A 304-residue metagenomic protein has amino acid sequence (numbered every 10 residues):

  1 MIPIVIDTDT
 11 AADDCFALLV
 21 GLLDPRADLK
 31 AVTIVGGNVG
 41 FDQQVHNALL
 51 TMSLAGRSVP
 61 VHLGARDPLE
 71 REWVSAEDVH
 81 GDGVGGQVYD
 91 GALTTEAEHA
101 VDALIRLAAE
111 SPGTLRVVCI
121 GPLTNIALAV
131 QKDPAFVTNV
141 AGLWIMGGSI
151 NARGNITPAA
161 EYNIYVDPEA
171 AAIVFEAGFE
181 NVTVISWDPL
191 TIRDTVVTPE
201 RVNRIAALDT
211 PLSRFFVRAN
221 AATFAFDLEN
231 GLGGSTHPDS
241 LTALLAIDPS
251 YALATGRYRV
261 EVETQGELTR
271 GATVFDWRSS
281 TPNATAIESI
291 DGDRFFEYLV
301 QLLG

Functional and structural regions predicted by a protein language model:
M1, A17-D24, D28-L29, Y165 (+2 more regions): Conformational coupling and interaction surfaces
I2-L50, D90-I192: Active-site histidine-anchored catalytic micro-motif
V39-Q43, E70, S149-R153, V260-W277: Short, mixed-charge aromatic SLiMs
D42-Q43, V74, D194-P199: Short secondary-structure transition/capping segments
Q43-E110, E267-L268, P282-I290, Y298-G304: Metal-dependent C-N hydrolase catalytic cores
V61, V174, A243: A residue-level signal for conserved active-site and pocket-lining positions in enzyme catalytic cores
S75-G81, T157-E161, P199-V202: Short, surface-exposed amphipathic charged segments that create phosphate/polyanion-binding patches used for binding
